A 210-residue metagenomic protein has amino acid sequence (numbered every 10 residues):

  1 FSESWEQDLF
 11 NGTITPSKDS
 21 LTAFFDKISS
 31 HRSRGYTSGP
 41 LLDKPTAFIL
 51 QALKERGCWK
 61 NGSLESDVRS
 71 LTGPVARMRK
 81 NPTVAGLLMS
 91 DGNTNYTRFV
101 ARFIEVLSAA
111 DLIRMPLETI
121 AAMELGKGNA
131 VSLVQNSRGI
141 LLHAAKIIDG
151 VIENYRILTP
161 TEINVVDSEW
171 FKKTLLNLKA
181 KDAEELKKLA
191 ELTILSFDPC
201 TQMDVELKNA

Functional and structural regions predicted by a protein language model:
F1-R138, I148, T161-A210: Active-site bordering "gate/hinge" segments that shape substrate access to catalytic or cofactor-binding pockets
L141-T159: Short beta-strand elements
